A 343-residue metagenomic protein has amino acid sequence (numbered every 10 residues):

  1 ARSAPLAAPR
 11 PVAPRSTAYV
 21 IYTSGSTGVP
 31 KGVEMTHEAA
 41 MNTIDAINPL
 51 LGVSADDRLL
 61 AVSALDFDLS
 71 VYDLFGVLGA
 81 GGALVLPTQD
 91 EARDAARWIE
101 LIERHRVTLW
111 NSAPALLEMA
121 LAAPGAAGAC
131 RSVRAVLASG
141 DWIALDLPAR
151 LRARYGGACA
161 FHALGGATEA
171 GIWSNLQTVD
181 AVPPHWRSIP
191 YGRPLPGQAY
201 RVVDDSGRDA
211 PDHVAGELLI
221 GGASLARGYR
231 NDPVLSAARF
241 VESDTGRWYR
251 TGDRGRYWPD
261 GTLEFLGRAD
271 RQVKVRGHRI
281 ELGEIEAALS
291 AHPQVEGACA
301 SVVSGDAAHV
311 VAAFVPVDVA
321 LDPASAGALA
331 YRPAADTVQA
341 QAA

Functional and structural regions predicted by a protein language model:
A1, G82-H105, N111-M119, W142-I143 (+1 more regions): ATP-dependent adenylate-forming carboxylate-activation enzymes
A1-R10, A40, A160-A163, T178-A343: AMP-dependent adenylate-forming
P5-Y22, V29, V53-L59, L65 (+1 more regions): Conserved pre-ATP/AMP-binding loop-to-beta segment of ANL
T17, V53, S63-F67, D90 (+2 more regions): Conserved AMP-binding
S26, G81, G140, G166 (+3 more regions): Conserved G/P- and acidic residue-centered "switch" motifs that form tight phosphate/ATP-binding loops in soluble
K31-L60, D68-T108: Conserved AMP-binding/adenylation subdomain of ANL enzymes
G79-A83, V107-N111, L121-P190, P196-A199 (+1 more regions): Gly/Ser/Thr-rich phosphate-binding loop
